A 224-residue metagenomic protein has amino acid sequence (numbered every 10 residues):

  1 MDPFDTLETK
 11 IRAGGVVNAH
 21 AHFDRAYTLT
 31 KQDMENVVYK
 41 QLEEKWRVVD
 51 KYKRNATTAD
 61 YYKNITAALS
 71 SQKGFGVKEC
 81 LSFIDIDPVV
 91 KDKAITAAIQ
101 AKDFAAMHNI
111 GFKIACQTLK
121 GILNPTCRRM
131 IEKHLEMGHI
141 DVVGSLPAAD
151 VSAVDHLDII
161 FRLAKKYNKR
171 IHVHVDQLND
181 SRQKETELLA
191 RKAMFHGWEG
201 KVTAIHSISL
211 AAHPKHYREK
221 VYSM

Functional and structural regions predicted by a protein language model:
M1-E44: Replace "His-x-His-based motif
T6-L7, R12, E132-K133, A193-M194: Short, flexible, glycine/charge-rich loop motifs used to bind or transfer phosphoryl groups or to couple energy/partner
A13-G15, S71, K169: Residue-level marker of motif borders
G15-A21, C80-S82, I110-Q117, D141-S145 (+2 more regions): Hydrophobic faces of well-ordered beta-strands that scaffold small-molecule active sites in alpha/beta enzyme cores
A26, L81-S82, D180: Generic hydrophobic alpha-helical membrane-span motif
A26-Y61, H134, H139, Y167 (+1 more regions): Active-site gating loops and adjacent loop-to-helix segments of metal-dependent hydrolytic enzymes
D33, K51-I140, A149-R162: Active-site loop-helix segments enriched in His/Asp/Glu that coordinate and activate a nucleophilic water at divalent
K120-N124, M137-M224: Active-site core of metal-dependent hydrolases
